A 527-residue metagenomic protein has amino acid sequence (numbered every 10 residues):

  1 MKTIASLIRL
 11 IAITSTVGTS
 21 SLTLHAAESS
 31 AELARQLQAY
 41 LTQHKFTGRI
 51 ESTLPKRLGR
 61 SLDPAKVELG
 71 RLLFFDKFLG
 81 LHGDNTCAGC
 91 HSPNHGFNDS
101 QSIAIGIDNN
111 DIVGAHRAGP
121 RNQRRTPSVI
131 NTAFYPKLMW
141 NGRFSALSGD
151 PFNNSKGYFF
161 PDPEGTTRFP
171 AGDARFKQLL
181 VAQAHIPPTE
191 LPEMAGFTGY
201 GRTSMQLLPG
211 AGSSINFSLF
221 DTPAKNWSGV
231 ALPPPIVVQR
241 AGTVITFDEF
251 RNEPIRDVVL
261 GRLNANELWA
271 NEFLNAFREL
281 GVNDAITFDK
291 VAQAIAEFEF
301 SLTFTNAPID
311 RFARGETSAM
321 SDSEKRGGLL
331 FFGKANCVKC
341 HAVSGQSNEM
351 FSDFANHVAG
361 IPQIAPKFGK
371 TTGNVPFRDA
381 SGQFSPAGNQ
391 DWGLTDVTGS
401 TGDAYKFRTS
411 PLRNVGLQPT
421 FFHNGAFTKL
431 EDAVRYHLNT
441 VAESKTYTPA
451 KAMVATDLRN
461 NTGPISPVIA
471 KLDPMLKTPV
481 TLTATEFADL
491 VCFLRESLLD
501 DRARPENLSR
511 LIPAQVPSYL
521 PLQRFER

Functional and structural regions predicted by a protein language model:
M1-I11: Bacterial N-terminal signal peptides that target proteins for export
R9-S20: Bacterial N-terminal signal peptides
L24-R527: Periplasmic c-type cytochrome electron-transfer domains
